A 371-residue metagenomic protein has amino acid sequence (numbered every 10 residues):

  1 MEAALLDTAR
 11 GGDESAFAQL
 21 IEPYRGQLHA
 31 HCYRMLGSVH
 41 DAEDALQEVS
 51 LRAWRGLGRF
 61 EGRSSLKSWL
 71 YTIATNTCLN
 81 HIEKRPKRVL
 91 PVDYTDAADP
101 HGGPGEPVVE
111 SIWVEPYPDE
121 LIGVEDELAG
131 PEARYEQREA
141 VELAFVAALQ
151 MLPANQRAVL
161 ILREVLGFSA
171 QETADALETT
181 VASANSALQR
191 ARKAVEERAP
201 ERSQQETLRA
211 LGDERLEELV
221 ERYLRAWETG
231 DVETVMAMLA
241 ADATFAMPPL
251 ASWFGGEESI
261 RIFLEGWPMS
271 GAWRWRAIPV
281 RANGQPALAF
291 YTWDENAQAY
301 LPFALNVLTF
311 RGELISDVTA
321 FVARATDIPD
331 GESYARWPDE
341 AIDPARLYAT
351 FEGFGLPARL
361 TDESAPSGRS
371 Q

Functional and structural regions predicted by a protein language model:
M1-A3: Acidic, Ser/Thr- and Pro/Gly-rich low-complexity regulatory segments
D7-A30, H40, W54: A short, charge-rich alpha-helical start-of-domain segment used by transcription regulators
R10-G11, M35-V39, E48-L66, T75 (+2 more regions): Sigma70-family region 2
F17, I21, H29-H31, L46 (+3 more regions): Amphipathic alpha-helical segments enriched in hydrophobic/aromatic and basic residues that form the DNA-contacting
P23-R25, R34-M35, L162-F168: Short helix-capping/turn signature of helix-turn-helix
G26, H40, L51, A129-E132 (+5 more regions): C-terminal and inter-domain tail/linker signature
Y71, H81-P116, R198-T207: Short, basic/polar amphipathic helix motif occurring as a linker/hinge flanking DNA-binding modules in transcription
